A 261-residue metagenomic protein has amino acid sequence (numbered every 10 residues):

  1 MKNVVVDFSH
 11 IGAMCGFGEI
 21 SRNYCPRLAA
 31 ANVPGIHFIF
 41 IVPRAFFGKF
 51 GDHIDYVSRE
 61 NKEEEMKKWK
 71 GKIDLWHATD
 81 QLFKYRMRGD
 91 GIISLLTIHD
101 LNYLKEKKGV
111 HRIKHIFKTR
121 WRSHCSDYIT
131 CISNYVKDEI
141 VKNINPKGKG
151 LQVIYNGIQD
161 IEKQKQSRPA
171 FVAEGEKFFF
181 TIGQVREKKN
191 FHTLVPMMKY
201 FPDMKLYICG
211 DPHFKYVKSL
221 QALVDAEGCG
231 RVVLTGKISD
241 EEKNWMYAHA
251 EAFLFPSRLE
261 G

Functional and structural regions predicted by a protein language model:
M1-G261: Carbohydrate transferase catalytic cores enriched for Leloir-type hexosyltransferases
